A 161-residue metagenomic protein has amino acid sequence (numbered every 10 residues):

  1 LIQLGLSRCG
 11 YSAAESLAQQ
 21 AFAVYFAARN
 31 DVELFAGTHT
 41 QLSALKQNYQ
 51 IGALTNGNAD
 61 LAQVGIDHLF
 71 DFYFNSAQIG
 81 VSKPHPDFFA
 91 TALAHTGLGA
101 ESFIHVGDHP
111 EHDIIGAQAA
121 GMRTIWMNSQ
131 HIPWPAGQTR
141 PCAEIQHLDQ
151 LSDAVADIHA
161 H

Functional and structural regions predicted by a protein language model:
L1-A23: A metal-dependent, Asp-based hydrolase signature
G5-C9, A28, S76-A77: Alpha-helix C-capping/helix-to-loop hinge sites
S12-S16, H39-H161: Asp-based, Mg2+/Mn2+-dependent phosphohydrolase catalytic module
A23-V32: Surface-exposed cleft-lining segments at the edges of enzyme active sites
E33-L34, V81: Acidic-and-aromatic substrate-binding clefts and catalytic sites of carbohydrate-active enzymes
